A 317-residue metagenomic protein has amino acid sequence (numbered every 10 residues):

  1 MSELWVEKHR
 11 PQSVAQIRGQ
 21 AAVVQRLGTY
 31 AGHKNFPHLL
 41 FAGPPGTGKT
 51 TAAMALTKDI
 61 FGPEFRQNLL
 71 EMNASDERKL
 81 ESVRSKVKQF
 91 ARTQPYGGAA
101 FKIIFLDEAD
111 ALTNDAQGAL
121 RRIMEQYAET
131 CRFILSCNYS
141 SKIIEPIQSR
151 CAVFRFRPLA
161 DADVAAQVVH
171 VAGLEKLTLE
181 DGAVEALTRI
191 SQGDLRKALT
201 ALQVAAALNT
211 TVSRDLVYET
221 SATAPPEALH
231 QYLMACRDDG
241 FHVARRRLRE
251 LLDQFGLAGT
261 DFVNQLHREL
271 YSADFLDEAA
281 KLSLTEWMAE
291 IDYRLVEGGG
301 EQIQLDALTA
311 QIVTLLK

Functional and structural regions predicted by a protein language model:
M1-V153: P-loop/Walker A NTP-binding region and its immediately flanking N-terminal helices in P-loop NTPase folds
E64, A222-A224, L315: Conserved beta/loop motifs at nucleotide-recognition and modification sites
A74-E77, N138, P158-L159, R189-Q192 (+1 more regions): Short, surface-exposed acidic/glycine-rich loop or hinge patches that mediate macromolecular interfaces
I104, V184-I190, R196-T210, Y218 (+3 more regions): C-terminal helical "lid" of AAA+/P-loop NTPase domains
I144-R189, T200-A201: Conserved AAA+ ATPase core "coupling" helix
E145, A162, D181, A222-H230 (+2 more regions): Amphipathic alpha-helical repeat elements characteristic of tetratricopeptide repeat
G173, G182-L195, V217-T223, L233-D238 (+2 more regions): A short helix-loop-helix "switch/interaction" segment in the helical subdomain of ASCE P-loop NTPases
Q231-K317: Helix-rich C-terminal "collar"/helical-bundle subdomain used as an assembly and partner-interaction module in RFC-like
